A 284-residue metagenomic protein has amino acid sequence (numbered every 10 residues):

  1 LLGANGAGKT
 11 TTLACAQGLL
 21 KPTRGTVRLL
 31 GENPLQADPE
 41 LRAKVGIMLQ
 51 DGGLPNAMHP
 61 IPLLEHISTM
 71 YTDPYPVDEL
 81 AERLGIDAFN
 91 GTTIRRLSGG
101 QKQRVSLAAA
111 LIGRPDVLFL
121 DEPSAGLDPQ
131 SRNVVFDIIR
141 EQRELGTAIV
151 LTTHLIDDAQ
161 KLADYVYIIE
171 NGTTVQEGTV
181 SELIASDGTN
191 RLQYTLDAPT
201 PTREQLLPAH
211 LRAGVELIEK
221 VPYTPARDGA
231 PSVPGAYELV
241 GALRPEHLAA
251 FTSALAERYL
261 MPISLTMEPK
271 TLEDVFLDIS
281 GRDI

Functional and structural regions predicted by a protein language model:
L1-L151, I156-E170, V175-Q176: ABC transporter nucleotide-binding domains
P34, M70, P199, R244 (+1 more regions): Short beta->alpha junction loops/turns
F136-A242: ABC transporter nucleotide-binding domain
V240-I284: C-terminal coupling/interaction segments
